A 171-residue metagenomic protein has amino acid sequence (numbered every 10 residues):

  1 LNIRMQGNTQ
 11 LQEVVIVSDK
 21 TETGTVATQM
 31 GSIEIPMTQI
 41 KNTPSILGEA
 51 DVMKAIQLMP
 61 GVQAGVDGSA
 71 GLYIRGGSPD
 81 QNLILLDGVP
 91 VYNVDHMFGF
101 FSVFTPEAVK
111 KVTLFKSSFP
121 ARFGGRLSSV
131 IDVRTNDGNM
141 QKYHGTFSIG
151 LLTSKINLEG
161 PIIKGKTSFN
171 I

Functional and structural regions predicted by a protein language model:
N2-E49, M53-K54, P79: Short, acidic, small-residue-rich periplasmic hinge/interaction motif at the N-terminus of Gram-negative outer-membrane
Q6-N8, D19-T21, I40, S45 (+6 more regions): Solvent-exposed coil/turn segments that connect beta secondary-structure elements in extracytoplasmic/periplasmic
Q10-Q12, G31, P36, V52 (+5 more regions): Envelope-exposed proteins and targeting segments
N42-P44, V89-K116: Short acidic/polar hinge/loop motifs at secondary-structure boundaries that mediate gating or recognition
P44-N93: Extracytoplasmic beta-strand/coil segments of soluble accessory domains associated with Gram-negative outer-membrane
L58-M59, V103-T146, K155-E159: A beta-strand signature from Gram-negative outer-membrane beta-barrel systems, especially the internal plug domain
D80, Q141, I163-G165: Short coil turns and loop connectors of transmembrane beta-barrels in diderm outer membranes and organellar homologs
G145-I149, T167-I171: Transmembrane beta-strands of outer-membrane beta-barrel proteins
